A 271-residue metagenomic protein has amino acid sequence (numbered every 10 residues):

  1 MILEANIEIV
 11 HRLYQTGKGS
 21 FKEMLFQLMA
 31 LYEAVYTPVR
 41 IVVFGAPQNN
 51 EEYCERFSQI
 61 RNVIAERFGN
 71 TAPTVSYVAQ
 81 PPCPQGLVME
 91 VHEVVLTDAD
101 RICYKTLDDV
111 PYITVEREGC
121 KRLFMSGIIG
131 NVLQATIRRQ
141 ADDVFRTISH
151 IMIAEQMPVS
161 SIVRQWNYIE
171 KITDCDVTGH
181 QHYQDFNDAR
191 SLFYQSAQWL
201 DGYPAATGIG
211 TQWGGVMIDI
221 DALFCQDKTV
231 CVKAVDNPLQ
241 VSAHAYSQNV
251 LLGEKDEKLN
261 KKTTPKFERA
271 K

Functional and structural regions predicted by a protein language model:
M1-W166, K171-K271: N-terminal presequence-like segments and the immediate start of the first folded domain
